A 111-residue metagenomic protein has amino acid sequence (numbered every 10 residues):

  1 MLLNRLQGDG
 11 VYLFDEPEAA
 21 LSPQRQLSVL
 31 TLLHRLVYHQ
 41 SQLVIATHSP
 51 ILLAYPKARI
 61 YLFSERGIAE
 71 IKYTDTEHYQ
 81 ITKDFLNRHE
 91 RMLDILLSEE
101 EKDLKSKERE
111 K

Functional and structural regions predicted by a protein language model:
M1-F14, Q24-T31, R35-L36: GG-anchored amphipathic helix commonly corresponding to the ABC/SMC/Rad50 NBD signature/C-loop
L13-D15, Q42-T47: Structural recognition of the conserved hydrophobic beta-strand(s) that form the central parallel beta-sheet of P-loop
E18-A19: Short loop immediately C-terminal to the Walker-B catalytic DE motif in ABC-type ATPase nucleotide-binding domains
Q24-Q42, S49-K111: C-terminal lobe/lid and adjacent interdomain/linker elements of RecA-like ASCE P-loop ATPase modules
